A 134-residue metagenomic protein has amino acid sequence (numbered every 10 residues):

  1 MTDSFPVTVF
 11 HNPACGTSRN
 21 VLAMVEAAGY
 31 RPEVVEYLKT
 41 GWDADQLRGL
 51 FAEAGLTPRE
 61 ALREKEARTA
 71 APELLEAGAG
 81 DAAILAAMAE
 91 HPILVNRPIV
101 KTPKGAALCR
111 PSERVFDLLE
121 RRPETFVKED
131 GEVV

Functional and structural regions predicted by a protein language model:
T2-A28, P32-T40: Local sequence-structure signature of Cys/Sec-based thiol-disulfide redox active-site neighborhoods
K39-V134: Thiol/selenol-based redox catalytic cores and closely related redox-interacting motifs
